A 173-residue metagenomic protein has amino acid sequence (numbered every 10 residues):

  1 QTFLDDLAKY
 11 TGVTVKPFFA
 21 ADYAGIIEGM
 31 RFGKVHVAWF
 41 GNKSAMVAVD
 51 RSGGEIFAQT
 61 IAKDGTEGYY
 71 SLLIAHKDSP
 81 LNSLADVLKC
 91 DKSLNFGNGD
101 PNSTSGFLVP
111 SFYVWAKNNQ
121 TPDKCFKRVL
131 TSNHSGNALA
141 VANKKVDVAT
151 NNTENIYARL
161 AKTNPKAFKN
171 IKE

Functional and structural regions predicted by a protein language model:
Q1-M46: Extracytoplasmic small-molecule ligand-binding "clamshell" domains of the periplasmic binding protein/Venus flytrap
Q1-Y10, A20, K43, D64-L139 (+3 more regions): Bilobed "Venus flytrap"/periplasmic-binding protein-like clamshell domains and structurally analogous long
V15-P17, R128, I171-E173: Generic structural signal for residues in well-ordered beta-strands
R31, A48-D50, G65-G68, K89-D91 (+1 more regions): Extracellular/periplasmic catalytic domains that process cell-envelope and extracellular macromolecules
V37-A38, M46-Y69: Short beta-strand-centered segments that line the small-molecule binding cleft or hinge of alpha/beta clamshell
G41-G53, Y113-A116, A140-N143, D147-I171: A ligand-binding cleft/hinge motif common to bilobed small-molecule-binding domains
A62-L72, K162-E173: Periplasmic-binding protein-like
